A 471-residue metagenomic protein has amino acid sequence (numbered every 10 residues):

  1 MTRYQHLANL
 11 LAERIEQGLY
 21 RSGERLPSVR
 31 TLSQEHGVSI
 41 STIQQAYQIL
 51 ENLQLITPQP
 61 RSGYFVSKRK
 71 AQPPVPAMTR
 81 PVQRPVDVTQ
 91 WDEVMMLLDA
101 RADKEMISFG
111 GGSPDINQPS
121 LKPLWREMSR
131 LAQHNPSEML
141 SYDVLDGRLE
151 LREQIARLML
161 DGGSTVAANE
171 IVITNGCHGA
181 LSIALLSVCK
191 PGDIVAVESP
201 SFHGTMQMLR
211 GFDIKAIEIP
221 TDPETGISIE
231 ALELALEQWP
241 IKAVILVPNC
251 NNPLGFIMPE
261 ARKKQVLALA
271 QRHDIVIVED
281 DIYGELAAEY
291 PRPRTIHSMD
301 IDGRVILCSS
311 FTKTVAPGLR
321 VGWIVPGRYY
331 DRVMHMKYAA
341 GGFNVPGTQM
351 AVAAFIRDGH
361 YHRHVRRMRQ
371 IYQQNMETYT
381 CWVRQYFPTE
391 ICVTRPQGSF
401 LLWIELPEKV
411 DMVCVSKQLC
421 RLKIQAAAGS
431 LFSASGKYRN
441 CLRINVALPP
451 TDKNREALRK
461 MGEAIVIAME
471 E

Functional and structural regions predicted by a protein language model:
M1-S129, M334, Y338-V345, R366 (+9 more regions): N-terminal basic, amphipathic alpha-helical segments
T57-P58, V166, A426: Short beta-strand "wing" residues that participate in macromolecule-binding interfaces
G112-I116, H178, F202, C250-N251 (+9 more regions): Short, solvent-exposed loop/turn segments at secondary-structure junctions
E138-H273, V278, G284-D300, Y372 (+2 more regions): Conserved core of the PLP fold type I
I275, V305, I391, I424: Short, conserved active-site loop motifs that form the nucleotide-linked donor/cofactor pocket
V305-Q385, C392-T394: PLP-dependent aminotransferase class I/II
C420-R443: Conserved PLP cofactor-binding pocket of PLP-dependent enzymes
